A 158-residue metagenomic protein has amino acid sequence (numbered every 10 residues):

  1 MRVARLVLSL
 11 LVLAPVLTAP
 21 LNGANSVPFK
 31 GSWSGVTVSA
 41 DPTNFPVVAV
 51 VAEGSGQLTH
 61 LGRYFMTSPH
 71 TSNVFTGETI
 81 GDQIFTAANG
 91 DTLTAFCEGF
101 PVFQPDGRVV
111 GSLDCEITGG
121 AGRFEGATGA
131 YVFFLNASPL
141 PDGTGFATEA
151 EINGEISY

Functional and structural regions predicted by a protein language model:
M1-R5: Positively charged n-region of N-terminal signal peptides that target proteins for export
V7-T18: Bacterial N-terminal signal peptides
L21-Y158: Beta-strand-enriched cores of mature, soluble protein domains
